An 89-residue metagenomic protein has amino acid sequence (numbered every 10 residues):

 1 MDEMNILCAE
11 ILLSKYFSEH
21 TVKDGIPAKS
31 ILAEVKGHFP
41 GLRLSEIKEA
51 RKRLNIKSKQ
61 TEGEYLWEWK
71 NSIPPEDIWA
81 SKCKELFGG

Functional and structural regions predicted by a protein language model:
M1, E85-G89: Short intrinsically disordered terminal tails
D2-E34, H38, K52-R53: Positively charged, polyanion-binding regions of nucleic-acid-associated proteins
N5-C8, L13, P27, S58 (+3 more regions): Low-complexity, compositionally biased segments
K23, F39, T61, L86-F87: Intrinsically disordered, low-complexity segments enriched in small/polar residues
E46: Residues in the helix-turn-helix
E49-L86: Charged low-complexity interaction tracts in eukaryotic proteins
